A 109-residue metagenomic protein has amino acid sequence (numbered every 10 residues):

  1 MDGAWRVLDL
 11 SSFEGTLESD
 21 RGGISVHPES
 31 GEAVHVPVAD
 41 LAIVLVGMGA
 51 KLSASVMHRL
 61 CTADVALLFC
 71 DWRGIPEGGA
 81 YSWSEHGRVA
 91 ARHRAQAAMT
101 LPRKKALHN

Functional and structural regions predicted by a protein language model:
M1-V46, A50-N109: N-terminal intrinsically disordered, cationic/polar leader segments that include organellar targeting peptides
